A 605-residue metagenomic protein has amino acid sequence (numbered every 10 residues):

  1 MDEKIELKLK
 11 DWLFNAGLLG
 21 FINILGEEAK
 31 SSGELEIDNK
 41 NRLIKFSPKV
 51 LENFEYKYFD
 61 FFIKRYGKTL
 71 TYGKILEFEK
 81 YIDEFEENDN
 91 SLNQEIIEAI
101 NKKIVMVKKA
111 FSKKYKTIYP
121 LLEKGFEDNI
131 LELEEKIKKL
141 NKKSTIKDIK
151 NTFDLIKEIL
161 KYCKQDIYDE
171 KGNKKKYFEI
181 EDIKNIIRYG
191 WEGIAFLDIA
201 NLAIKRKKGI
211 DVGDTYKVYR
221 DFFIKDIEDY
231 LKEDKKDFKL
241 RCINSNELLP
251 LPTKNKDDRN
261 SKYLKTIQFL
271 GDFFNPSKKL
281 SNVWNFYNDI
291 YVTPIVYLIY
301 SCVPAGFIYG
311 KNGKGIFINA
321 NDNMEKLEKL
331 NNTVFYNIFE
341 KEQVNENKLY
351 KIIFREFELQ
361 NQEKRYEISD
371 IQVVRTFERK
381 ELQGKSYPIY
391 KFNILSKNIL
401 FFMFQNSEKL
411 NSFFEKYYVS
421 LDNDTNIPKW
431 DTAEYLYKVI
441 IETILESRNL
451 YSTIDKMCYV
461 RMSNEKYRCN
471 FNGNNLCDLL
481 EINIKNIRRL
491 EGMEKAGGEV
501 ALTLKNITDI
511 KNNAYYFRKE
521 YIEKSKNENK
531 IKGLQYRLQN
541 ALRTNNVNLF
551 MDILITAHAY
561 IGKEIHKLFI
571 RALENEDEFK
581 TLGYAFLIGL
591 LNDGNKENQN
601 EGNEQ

Functional and structural regions predicted by a protein language model:
M1-K184, E378-Q605: Long, contiguous all-alpha helical interaction modules
Y168-V344: Basic, glycine-/proline-tolerant helical and adjacent loop/strand elements that line or dock onto nucleic-acid
N260-R448, T453: Domain-exit/linker segments immediately C-terminal to small folded modules
